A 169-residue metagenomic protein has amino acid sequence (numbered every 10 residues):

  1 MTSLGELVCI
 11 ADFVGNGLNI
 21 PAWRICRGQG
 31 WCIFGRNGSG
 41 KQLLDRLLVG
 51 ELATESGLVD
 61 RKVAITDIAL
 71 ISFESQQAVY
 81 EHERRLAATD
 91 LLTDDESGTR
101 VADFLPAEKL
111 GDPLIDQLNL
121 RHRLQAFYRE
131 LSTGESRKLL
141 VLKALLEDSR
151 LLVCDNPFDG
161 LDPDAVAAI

Functional and structural regions predicted by a protein language model:
F34-R36: The feature captures the beta-strand-to-loop junction immediately N-terminal to the Walker
Q42-K109: ABC ATPase nucleotide-binding domain signature region
K109-R123, L145: Conserved ABC ATPase "signature" region
F127-S132: Conserved ABC ATPase signature
V141: Hydrophobic anchor residue at the start of the ABC signature
L146-R150: A short, proline-enriched helix->beta-strand linker immediately N-terminal to the Walker B motif in ABC-type P-loop
L152-N156: Catalytic Walker B motif of ABC-type/P-loop ATPase nucleotide-binding domains
P163-A165: Helix N-cap at the start of a conserved alpha-helix in ABC-type nucleotide-binding domains
